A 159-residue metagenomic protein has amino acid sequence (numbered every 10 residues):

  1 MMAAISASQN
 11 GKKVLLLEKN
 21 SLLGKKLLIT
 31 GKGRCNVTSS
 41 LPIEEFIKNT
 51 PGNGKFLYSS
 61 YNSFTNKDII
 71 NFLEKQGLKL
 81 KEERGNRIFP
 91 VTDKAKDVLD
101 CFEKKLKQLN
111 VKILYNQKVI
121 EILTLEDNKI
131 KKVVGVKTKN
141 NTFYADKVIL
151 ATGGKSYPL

Functional and structural regions predicted by a protein language model:
M1-I5, N36-T38, V91, P158-L159: Basic, gly/Ser/Thr/Pro-rich low-complexity segments located predominantly at protein N termini
M1-L16: N-terminal Rossmann-like FAD-binding beta1-loop-alpha1 element of flavoenzymes
M2, S6, K26-L27, V148: Hydrophobic/aromatic ligand-binding patch that stacks against planar heteroaromatic rings of cofactors or nucleotides
I5, G33, E74, T138-N140: A general secondary-structure boundary signal
K12-L15, L80, V148: Hydrophobic anchor at the start of a short beta-strand that flanks the dinucleotide cofactor-binding loop
K19-K112: Conserved N-terminal/central alpha/beta ligand/cofactor-binding core
L22, I29, K96-L159: Predominantly flavin-linked oxidoreductase catalytic cores and closely associated redox partners
